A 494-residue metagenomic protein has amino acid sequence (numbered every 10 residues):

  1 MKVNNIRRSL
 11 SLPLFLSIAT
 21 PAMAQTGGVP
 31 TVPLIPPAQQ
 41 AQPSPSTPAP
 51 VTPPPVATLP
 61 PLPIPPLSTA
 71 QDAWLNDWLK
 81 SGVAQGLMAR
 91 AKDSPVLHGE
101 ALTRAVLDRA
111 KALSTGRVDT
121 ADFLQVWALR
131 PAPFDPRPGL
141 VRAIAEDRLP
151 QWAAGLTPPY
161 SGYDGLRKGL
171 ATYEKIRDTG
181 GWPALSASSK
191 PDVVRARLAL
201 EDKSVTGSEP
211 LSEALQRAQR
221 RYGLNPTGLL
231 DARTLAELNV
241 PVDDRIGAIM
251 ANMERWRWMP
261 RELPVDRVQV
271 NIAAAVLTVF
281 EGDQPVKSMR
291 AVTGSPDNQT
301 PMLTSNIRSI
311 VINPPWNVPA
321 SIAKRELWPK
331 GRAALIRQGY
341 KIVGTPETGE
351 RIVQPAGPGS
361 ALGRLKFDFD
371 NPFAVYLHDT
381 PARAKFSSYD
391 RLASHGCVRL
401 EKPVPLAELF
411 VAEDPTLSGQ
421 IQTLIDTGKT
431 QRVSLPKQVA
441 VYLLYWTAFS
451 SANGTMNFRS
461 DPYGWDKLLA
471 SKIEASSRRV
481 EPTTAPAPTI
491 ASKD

Functional and structural regions predicted by a protein language model:
K2-L12: Bacterial N-terminal signal peptides that target proteins for export
S9, V106, F367: A residue-level signal for conserved active-site and pocket-lining positions in enzyme catalytic cores
L16-Q25: C-terminal segment of classical bacterial N-terminal signal peptides
A24-A73, A84-M88, W465-D466, A470-D494: Compositionally biased, proline/threonine/alanine/serine-rich low-complexity intrinsically disordered stretches
K80-S94, E174-P183: Acidic/histidine-rich, surface-exposed loop or edge segments in extracytoplasmic proteins
H98-T115: Short, hydrophobic/amphipathic alpha-helical patches that form generic packing surfaces within helical domains
A112, V118-L140: Long, charged all-alpha helical bundle/coiled-coil segments in cytosolic proteins
A132, R148-D494: Well-ordered beta-sheet/strand-loop patches within structured domains
